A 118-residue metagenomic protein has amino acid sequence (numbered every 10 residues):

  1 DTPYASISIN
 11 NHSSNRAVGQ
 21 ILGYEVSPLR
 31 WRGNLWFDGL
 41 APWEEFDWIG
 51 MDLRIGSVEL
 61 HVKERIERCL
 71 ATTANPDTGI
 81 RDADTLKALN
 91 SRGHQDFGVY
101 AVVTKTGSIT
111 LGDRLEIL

Functional and structural regions predicted by a protein language model:
D1-L118: Metal-cofactor-dependent catalytic cores
